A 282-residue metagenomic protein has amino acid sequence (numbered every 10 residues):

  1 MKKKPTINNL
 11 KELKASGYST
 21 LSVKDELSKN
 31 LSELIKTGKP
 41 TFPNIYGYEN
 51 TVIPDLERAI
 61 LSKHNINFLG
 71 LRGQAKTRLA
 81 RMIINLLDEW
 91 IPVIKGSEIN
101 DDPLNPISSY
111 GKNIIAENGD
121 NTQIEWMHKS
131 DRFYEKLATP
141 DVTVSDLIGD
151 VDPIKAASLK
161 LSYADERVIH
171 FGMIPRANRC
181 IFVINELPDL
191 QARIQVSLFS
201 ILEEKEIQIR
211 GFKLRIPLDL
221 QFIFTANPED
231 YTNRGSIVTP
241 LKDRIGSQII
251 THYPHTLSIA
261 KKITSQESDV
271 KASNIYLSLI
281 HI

Functional and structural regions predicted by a protein language model:
K2-T256: Conserved ASCE/P-loop NTPase catalytic core
L56, L277-S278: Internal, conserved structured core segments that host functional sites
D150-I154, A260-N274: Conserved AAA+ ATPase "sensor/coupling" helix adjacent to the nucleotide-binding pocket
I201, S273-L277: A short, hydrophobic/aromatic-rich structural module that often spans a beta strand with its adjoining loop
I280-I282: Conserved small/polar residues in nucleotide/adenosyl-binding loops
